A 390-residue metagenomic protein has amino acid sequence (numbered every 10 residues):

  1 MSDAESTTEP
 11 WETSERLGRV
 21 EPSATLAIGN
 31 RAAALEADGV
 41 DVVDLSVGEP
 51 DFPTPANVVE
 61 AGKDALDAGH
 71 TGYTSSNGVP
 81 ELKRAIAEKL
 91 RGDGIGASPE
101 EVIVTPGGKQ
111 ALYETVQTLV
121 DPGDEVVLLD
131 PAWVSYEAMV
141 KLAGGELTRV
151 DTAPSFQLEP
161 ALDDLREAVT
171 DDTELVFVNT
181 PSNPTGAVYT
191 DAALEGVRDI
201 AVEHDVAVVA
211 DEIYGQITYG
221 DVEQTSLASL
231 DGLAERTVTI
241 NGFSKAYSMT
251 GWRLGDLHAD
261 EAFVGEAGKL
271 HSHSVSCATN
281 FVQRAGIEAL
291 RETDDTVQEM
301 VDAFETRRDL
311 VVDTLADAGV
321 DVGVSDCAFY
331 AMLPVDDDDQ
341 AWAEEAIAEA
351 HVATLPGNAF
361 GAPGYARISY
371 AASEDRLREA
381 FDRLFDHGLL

Functional and structural regions predicted by a protein language model:
S2-T8, E21-S23, I28, L35-V42 (+5 more regions): PLP-dependent class I/II
T8-R16: Short, contiguous pre-domain boundary segments
T54-Y73, A87: Glycine-rich phosphate-binding segment of PLP-dependent enzymes
Y73-T74, Q298: Short, surface-exposed loop/turn segments at secondary-structure junctions
L82-I86: Conserved AMP-binding/adenylate-forming core of the ANL superfamily
